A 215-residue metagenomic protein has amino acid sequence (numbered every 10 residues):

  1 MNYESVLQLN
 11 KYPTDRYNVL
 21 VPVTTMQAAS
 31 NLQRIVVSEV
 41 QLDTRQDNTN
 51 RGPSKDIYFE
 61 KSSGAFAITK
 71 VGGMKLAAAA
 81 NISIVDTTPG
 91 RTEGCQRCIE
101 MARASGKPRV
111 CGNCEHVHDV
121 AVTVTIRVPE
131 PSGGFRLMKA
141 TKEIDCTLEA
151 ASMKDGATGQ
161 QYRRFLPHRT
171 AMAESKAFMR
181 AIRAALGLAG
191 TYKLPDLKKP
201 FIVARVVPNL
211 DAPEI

Functional and structural regions predicted by a protein language model:
M1-I215: Polyanion-binding surfaces on beta-sheet-dominated domains and ring/shell assemblies
